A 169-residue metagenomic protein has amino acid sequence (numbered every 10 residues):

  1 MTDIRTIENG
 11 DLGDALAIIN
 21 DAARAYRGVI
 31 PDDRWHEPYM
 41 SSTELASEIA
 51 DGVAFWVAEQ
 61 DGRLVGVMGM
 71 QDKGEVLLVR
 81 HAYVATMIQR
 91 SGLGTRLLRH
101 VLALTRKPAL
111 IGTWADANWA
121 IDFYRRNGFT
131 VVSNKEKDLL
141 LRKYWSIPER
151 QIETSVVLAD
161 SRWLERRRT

Functional and structural regions predicted by a protein language model:
D3-A17: A short beta-loop-alpha structural element at the N-terminal edge of CoA-dependent acyl/N-acetyltransferase catalytic
N20-L45: Conserved GNAT-fold acetyl-CoA-binding loop/helix
T43-W56, Q151-T154: A short helix-loop-beta-strand connector motif used in the catalytic cores of GNAT acetyltransferases and, in some
V57, R63-Q71, L78-Y83: Conserved beta-strand in the GNAT
A82-Q89, T113-A115: A short, internal acetyl-CoA/4′-phosphopantetheine-binding micro-motif in the GNAT/acyltransferase core
I88, G92-H100: Conserved acetyl-CoA pyrophosphate-binding loop and the N-cap/start of the following alpha-helix in GNAT-like
T95, D116-I147, Q151: Conserved active-site alpha-helix within GNAT-family acetyltransferase domains
L104-D116: Conserved GNAT acetyl-CoA-binding A-motif
